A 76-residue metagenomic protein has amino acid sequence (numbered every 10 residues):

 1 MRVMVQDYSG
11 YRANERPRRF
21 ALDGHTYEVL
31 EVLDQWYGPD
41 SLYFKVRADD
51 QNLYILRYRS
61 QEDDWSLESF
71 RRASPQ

Functional and structural regions predicted by a protein language model:
M1-Q76: Cysteine-centric segments in proteins
